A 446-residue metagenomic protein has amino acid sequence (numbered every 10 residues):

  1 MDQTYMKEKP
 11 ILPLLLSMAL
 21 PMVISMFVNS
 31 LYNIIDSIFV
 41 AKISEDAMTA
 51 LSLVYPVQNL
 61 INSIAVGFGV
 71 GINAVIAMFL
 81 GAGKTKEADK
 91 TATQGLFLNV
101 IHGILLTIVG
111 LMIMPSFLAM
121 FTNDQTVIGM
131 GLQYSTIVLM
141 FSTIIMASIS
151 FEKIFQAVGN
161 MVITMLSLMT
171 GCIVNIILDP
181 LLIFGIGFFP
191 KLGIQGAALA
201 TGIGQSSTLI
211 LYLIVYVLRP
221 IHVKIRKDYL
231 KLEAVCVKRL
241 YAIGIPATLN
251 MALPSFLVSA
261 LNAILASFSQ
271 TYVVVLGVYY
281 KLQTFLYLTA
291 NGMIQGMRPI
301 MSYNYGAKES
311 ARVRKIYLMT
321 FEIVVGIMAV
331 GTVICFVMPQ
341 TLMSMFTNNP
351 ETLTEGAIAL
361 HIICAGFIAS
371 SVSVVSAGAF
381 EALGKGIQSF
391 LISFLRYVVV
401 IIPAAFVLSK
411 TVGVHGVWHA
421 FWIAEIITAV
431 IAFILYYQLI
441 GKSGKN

Functional and structural regions predicted by a protein language model:
M1-A19, I76-T143, F189-I245, M301-G366 (+1 more regions): Short alpha-helical transmembrane segments in multi-pass integral membrane proteins
E8, L12-L31, I35, V57-I64 (+6 more regions): Residue-level signal for short hydrophobic patches within transmembrane helices of multi-pass membrane transporters
S17-D36, I137, G171, G204-T208 (+4 more regions): Transmembrane helical elements of multi-pass membrane transporters/channels
F27, L31-T49, L118-Q125, L181-L192 (+4 more regions): Helix-terminus/linker motif at the lipid-water interface of multi-pass membrane proteins
M48-I108, I145-T164, N262, V275-P339 (+1 more regions): Small-residue-rich hydrophobic transmembrane alpha-helices
L60-S63, T107, N175-P180, L209-L213 (+4 more regions): Hydrophobic transmembrane alpha-helices of multi-pass small-molecule transporters
G69, V138-Q156, T164-C172, A197-I210 (+4 more regions): Short runs within selected transmembrane alpha-helices of multi-pass transporters and secretion channels
G110, K153, D179, I183 (+7 more regions): Structural signal for membrane-spanning alpha-helices in multi-pass inner-membrane proteins, emphasizing helix cores
